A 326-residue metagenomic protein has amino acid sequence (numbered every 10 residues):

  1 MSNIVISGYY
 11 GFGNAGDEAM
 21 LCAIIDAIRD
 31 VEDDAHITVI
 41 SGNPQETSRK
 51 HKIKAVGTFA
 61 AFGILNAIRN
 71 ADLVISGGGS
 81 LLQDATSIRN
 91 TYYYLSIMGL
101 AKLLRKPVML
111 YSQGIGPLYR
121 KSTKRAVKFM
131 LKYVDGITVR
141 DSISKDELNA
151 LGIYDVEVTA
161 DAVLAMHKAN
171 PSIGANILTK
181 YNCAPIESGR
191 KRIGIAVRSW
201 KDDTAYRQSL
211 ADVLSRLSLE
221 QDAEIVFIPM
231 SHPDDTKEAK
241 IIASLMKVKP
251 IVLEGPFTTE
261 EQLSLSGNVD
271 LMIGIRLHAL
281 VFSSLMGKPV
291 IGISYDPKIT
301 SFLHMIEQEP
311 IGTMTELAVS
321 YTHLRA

Functional and structural regions predicted by a protein language model:
M1-R325: Active-site anion-handling motifs in enzyme catalytic cores
